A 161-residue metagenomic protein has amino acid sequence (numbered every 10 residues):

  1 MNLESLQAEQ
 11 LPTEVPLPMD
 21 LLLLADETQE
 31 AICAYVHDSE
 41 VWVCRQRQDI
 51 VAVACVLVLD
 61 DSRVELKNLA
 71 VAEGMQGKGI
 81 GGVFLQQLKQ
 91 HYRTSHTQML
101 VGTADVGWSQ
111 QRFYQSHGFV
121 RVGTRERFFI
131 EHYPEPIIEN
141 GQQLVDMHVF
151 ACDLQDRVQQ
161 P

Functional and structural regions predicted by a protein language model:
M1-E14, H148, L154-P161: Conserved N-terminal entry element of GNAT/NAT acetyltransferase domains
E9-S39: Conserved GNAT-fold acetyl-CoA-binding loop/helix
V43, D49-V58, R63-A70: Conserved beta-strand in the GNAT
L69-Q76, T103-D105: A short, internal acetyl-CoA/4′-phosphopantetheine-binding micro-motif in the GNAT/acyltransferase core
V71, G77-Q90, S116: Conserved acetyl-CoA-binding loop-helix of GNAT-fold acetyltransferases
L85, G107-Q110, R127-Y133: Short glycine/proline-centered loop/turn elements that form peptide/ligand docking sites
Y92-D105: Conserved GNAT acetyl-CoA-binding A-motif
L100-G102, Q115, V120-E139: Conserved catalytic-core motifs of GNAT/GCN5-like acyltransferases
